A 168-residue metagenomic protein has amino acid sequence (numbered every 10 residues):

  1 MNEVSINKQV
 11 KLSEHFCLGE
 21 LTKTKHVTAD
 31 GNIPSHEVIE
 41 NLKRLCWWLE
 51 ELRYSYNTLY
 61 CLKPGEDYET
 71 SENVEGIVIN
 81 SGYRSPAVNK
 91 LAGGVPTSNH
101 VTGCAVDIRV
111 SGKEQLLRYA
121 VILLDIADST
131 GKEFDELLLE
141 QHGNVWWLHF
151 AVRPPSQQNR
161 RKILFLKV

Functional and structural regions predicted by a protein language model:
M1-S71, R160, F165-V168: Extracytoplasmic cell-surface/polysaccharide-interacting catalytic and binding patches
N41, L45-W48, V88, C104 (+2 more regions): Amphipathic alpha-helical interface surfaces
L59-S81, F134-E140: Surface-exposed patches in mature extracellular/periplasmic domains of secreted proteins
I77, V106, L148: A broad, low-specificity signal marking well-ordered, structured residues that form hydrophobic/aromatic
I79-G82, R109-S111: Short His-Asn-centered micro-motif
Y83-V106: Short, surface-exposed glycine/acidic/tryptophan-bearing loops
T97, T102, V110-V168: Catalytic cores and adjacent binding grooves of peptidoglycan-active enzymes
